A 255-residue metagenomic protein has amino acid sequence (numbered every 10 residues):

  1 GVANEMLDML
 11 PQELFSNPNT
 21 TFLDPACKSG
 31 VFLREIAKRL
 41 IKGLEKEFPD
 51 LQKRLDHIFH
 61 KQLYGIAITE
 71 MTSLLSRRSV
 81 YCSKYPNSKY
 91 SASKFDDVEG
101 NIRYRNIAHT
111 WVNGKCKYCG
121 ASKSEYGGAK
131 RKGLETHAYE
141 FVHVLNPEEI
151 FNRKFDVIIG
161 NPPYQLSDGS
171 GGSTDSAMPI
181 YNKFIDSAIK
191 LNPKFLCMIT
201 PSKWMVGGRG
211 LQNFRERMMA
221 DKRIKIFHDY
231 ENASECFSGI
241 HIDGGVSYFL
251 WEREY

Functional and structural regions predicted by a protein language model:
G1-I226, N232-C236, G245, E254-Y255: SAM-dependent methyltransferase catalytic region
